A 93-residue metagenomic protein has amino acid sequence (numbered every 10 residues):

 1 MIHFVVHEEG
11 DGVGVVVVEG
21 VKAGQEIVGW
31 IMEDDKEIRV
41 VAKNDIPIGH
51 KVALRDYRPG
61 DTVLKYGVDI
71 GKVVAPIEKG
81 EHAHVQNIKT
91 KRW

Functional and structural regions predicted by a protein language model:
I2-W93: N-terminal small-residue-enriched
